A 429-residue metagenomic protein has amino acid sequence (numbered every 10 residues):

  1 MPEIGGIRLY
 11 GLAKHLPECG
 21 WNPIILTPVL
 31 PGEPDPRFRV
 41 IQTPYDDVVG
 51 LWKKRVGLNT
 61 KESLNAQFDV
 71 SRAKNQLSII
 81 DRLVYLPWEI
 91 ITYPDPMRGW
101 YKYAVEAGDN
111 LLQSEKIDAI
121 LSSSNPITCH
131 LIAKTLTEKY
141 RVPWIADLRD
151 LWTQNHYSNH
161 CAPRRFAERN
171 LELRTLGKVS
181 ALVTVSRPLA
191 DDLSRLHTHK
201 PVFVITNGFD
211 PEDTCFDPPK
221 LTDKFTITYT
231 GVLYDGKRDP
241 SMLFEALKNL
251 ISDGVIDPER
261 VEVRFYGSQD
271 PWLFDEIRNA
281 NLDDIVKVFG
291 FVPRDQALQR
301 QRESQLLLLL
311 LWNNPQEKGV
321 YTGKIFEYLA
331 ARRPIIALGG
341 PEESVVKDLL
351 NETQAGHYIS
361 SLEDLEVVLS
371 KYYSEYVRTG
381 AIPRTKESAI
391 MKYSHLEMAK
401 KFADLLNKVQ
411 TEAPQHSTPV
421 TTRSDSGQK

Functional and structural regions predicted by a protein language model:
G11-L12, T128-L131, T135-K139, P163-T184: Membrane-proximal helix-turn-helix segments that form the acceptor-binding/catalytic region of lipid-linked
I25-K102: A conserved catalytic-core segment of Leloir-type glycosyltransferases
V29, P188, I205-G208: Carbohydrate-associated surface elements
G50-K54, F209-K224: Acidic anion/phosphate-binding donor-loop and adjacent secondary structure in glycosyltransferase catalytic cores
K220-K237, F244, K248, M398: Conserved donor-binding/catalytic core segment of Leloir-type glycosyltransferases
R238-S241, P293-D295, Q299-R300, L307-F326 (+2 more regions): Nucleotide-sugar-dependent
P258-V261, F265-G267, W272-L298: Nucleotide-activated donor-binding/catalytic signature segment of Leloir-type glycosyltransferases, i.e., the conserved
S360-L365, V377-K408: A charged, aromatic-enriched C-terminal amphipathic alpha-helix characteristic of glycosyltransferases across folds
